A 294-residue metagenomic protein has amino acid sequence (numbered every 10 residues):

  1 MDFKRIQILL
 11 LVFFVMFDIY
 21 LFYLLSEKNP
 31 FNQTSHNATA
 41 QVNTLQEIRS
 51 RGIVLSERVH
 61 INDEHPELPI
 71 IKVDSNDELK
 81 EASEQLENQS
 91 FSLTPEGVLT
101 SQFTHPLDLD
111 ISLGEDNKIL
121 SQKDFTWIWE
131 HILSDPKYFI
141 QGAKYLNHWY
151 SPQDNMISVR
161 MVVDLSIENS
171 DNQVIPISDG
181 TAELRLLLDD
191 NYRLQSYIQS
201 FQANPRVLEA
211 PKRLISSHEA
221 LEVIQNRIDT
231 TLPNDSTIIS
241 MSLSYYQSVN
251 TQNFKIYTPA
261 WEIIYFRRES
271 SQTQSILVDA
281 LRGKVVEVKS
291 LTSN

Functional and structural regions predicted by a protein language model:
M1-D171: Preferential activation on post-signal-peptide N-terminal prodomains/segments of secreted or lumenal proteins
V12-V15, V42, V54, V59 (+11 more regions): Extended aliphatic helical segments
T34, T39, T44, T94 (+10 more regions): Residue-identity detector for threonine
S92-I111, R160-R206, Q274-K289: Amphipathic N-proximal alpha-helical interface segments
P136-D190, S242-I276: Exposed beta-strand-loop-beta-strand "reactive/processing" segments of non-cytosolic proteins
Q195, S200-N294: Extracytoplasmic/luminal low-complexity segments enriched in Pro/Gly and acidic/polar residues that act as flexible
